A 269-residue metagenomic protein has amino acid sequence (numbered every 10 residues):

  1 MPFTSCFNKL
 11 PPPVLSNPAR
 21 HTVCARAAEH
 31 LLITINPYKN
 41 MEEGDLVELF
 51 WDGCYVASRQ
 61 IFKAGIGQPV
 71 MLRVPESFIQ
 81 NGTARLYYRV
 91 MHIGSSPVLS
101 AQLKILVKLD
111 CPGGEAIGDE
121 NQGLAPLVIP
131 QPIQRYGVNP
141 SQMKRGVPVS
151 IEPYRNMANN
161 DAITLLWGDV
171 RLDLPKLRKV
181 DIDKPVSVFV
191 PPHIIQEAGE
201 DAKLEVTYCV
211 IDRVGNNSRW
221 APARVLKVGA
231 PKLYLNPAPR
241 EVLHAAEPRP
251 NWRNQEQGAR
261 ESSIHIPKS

Functional and structural regions predicted by a protein language model:
M1-S269: Intrinsically disordered, low-complexity linker/tail regions enriched in polar/charged residues
